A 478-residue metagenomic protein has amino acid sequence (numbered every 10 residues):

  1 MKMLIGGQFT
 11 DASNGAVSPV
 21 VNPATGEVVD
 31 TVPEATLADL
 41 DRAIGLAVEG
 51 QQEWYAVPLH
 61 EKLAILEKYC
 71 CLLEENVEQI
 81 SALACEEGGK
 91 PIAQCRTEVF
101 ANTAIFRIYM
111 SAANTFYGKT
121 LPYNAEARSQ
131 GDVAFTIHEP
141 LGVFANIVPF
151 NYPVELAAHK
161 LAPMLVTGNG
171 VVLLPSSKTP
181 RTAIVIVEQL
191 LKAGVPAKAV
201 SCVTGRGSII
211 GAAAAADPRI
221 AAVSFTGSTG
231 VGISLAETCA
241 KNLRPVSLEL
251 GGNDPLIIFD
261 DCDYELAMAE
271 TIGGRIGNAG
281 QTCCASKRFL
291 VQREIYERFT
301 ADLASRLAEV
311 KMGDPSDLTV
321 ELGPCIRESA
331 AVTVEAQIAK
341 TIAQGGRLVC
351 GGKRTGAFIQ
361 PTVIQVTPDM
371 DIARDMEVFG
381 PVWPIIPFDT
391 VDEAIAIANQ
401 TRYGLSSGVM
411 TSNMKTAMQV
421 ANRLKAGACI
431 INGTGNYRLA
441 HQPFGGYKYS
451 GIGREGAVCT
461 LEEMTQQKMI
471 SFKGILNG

Functional and structural regions predicted by a protein language model:
M1-D132: N-terminal Rossmann-like NAD(P)+-binding subdomain of aldehyde/semialdehyde dehydrogenases
G15-S18, S286, L405: Short loop/turn microsegments at loop-to-beta-strand junctions
T25-T31, I220, I257, K311 (+4 more regions): Conserved C-terminal structural/oligomerization subdomain of aldehyde/semialdehyde dehydrogenase
G26, K62, A84, F106 (+9 more regions): Residue-level signal for inorganic ion chemistry
V28-A35, G50-A56, A145-N146, L256-F259 (+5 more regions): Short, well-ordered beta-strand elements within core beta-sheets of diverse protein domains
Q51, Y55, C70-V77, S81 (+17 more regions): Structural signal for hydrophobic packing residues in well-ordered secondary-structure cores of soluble enzyme domains
P122-L266, F388: Rossmann-like NAD(P) dinucleotide-binding subdomain of oxidoreductase/dehydrogenase enzymes
A222, G230-P368, V391, I431 (+1 more regions): ALDH superfamily catalytic-core signature
